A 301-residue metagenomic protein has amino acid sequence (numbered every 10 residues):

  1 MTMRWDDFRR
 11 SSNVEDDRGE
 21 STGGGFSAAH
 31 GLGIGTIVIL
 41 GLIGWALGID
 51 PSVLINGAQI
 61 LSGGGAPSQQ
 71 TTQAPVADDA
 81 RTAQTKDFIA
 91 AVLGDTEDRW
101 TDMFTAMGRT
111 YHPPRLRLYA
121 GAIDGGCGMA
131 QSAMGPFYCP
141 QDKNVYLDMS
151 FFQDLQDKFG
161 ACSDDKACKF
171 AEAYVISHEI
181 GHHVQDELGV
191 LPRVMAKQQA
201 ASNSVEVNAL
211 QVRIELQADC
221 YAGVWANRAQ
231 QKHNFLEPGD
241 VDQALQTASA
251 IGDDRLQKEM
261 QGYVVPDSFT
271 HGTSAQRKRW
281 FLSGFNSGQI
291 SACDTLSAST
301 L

Functional and structural regions predicted by a protein language model:
M1-T2: Short, Lys/Arg-enriched N-terminal segments with co-localized hydrophobic residues within the first ~10-30 amino acids
F8-S21, G25, A29, G33-T270 (+1 more regions): A Zn2+-metalloprotease active-site environment signal
